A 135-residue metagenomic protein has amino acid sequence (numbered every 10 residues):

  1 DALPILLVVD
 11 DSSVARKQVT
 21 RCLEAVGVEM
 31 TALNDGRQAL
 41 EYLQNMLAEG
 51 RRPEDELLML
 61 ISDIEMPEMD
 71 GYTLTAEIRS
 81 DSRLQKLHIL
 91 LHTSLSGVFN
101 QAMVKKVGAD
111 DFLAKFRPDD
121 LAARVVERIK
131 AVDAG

Functional and structural regions predicted by a protein language model:
D1-L3: Short, small-residue-biased leader/transition segments that mark boundaries at the very start of proteins
S13-Q38, R128: Two-component/phosphorelay signaling modules centered on CheY-like receiver
T20, F116-I129: C-terminal output helix
A32-M59: Acidic, metal-coordinating helix/loop segments flanking the phosphotransfer/catalytic sites of two-component signaling
M66: Receiver (REC) domain active-site loop signature in two-component systems and cognate sites in sensor histidine kinases
